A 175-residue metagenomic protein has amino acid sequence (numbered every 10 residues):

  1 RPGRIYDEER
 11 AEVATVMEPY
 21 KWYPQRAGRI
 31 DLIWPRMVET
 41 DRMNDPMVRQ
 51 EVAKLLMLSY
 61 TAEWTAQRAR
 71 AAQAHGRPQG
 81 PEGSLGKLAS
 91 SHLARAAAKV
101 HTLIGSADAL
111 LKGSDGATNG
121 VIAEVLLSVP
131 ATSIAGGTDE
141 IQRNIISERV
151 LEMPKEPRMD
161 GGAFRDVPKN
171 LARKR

Functional and structural regions predicted by a protein language model:
P2-R175: Alpha-helical interface subdomain recognition
